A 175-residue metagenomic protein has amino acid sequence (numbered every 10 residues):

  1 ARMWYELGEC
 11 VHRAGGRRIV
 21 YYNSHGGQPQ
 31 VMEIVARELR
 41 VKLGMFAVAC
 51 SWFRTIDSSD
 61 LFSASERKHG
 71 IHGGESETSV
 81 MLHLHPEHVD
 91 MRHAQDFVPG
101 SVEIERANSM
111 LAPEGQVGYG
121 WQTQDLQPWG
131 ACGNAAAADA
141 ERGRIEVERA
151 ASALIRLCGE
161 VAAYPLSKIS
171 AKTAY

Functional and structural regions predicted by a protein language model:
A1-I19, S24-Y175: Extended, histidine- and acidic-residue-enriched regions that form the cofactor-binding/catalytic faces
